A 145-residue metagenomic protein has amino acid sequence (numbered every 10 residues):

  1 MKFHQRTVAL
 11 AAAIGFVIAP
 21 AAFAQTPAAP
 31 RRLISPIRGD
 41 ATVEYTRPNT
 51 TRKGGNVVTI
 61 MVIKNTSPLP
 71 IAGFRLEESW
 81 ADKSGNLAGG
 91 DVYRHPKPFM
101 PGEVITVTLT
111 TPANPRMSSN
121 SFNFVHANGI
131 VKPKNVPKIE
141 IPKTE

Functional and structural regions predicted by a protein language model:
M1-A11: Bacterial N-terminal signal peptides that target proteins for export
A11-A19: Bacterial N-terminal signal peptides
P20-A24: Sec/Tat signal peptide C-region and signal peptidase I cleavage site
T26-V62, T66, I139-E145: Low-complexity, acidic Ser/Thr/Pro/Gly-rich terminal tails and inter-domain linkers that flank the onset of structured
P27-P30, T111-E145: Terminal connector regions
N65-P70, S84: Short, acidic/polar linear motifs in exposed loop/turn regions
P70-G73, A88: Short acidic/proline- and small/hydrophobic-mixed sequence motifs that coincide with surface turns and coil-to-beta
A88-M117: Intrinsically disordered, low-complexity Pro/Gly/Ser/Thr-rich segments with frequent PxxP/GP/PP motifs and embedded
